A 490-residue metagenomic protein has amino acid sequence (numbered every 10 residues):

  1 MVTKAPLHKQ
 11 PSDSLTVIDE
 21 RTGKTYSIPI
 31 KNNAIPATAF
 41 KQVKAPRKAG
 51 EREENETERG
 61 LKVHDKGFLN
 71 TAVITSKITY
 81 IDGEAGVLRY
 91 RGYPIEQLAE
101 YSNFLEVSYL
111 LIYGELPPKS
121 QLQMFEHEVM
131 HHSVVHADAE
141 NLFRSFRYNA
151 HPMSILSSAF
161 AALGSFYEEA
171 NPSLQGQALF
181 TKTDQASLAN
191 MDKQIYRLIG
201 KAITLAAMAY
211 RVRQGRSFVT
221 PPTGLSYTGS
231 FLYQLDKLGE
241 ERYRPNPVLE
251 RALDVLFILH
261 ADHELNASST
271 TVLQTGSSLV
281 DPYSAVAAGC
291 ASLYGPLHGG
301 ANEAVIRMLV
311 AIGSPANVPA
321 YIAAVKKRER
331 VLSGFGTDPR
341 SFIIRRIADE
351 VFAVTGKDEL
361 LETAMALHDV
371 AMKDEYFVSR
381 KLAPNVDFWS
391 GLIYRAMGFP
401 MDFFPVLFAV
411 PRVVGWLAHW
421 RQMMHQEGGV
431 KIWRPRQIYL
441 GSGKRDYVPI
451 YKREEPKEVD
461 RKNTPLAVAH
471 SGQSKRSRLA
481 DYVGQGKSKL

Functional and structural regions predicted by a protein language model:
V2-L490: Non-transmembrane, aqueous-exposed alpha-helical and coiled segments at domain scale
